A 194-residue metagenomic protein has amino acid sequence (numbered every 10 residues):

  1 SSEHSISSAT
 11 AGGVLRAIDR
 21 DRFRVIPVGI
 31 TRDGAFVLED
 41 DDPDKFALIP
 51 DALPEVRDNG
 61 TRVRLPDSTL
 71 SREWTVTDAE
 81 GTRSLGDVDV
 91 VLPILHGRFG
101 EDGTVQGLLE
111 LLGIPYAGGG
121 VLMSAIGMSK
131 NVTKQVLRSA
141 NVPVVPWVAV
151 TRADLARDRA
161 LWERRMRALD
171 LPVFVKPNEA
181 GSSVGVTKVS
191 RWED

Functional and structural regions predicted by a protein language model:
S1, S84-M128, P143-T151: A short, GP-enriched loop/loop-strand-helix hinge that lies immediately N-terminal to, or at the N-terminal rim
S1-R32, D40: N-terminal phosphate-binding or glycine-rich loops at protein starts, especially the Walker A/P-loop of NTPases
S1-S2, S8-G12, G81, L85 (+1 more regions): Active-site nucleotide/adenylate-binding loops and adjacent lid/helix of ATP-dependent enzymes
E3, A17, L38, E101-T104 (+3 more regions): Short, electropositive, low-hydrophobicity segments enriched in small/polar residues
E3, P27, D33-A35, P43-F46 (+6 more regions): Generic secondary-structure boundary/loop-capping signal
G12, R16, R20, G107-L111 (+1 more regions): Short, well-ordered alpha-helices that flank and scaffold nucleotide-derived cofactor binding pockets
I26, I30-T31, A35-E110: N-terminal glycine-rich "phosphate-gripper" loop used for MgATP/nucleotide binding and carboxylate activation
A35, D41, G100, A117 (+2 more regions): Short capping/connector residues at structural and topological boundaries
